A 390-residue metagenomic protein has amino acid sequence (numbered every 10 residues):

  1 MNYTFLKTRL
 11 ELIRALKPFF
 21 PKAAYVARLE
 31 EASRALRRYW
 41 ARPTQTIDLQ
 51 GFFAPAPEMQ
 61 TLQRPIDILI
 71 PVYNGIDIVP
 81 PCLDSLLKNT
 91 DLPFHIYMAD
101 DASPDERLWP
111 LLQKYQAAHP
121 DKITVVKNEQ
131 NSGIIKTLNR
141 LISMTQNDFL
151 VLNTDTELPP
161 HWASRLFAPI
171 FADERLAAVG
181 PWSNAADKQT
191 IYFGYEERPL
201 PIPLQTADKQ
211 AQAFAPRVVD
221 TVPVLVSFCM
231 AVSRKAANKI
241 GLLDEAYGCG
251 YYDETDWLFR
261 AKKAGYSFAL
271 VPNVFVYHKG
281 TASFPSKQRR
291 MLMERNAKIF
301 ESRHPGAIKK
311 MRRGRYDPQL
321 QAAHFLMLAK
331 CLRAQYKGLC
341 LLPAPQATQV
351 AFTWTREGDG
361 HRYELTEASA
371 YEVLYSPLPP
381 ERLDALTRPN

Functional and structural regions predicted by a protein language model:
N2-R64, A207-Q210, M293-I299, G306-E357 (+1 more regions): Non-catalytic membrane-proximal stalk/linker segments that position and tether the catalytic domains
D84-P93: Short, acidic, metal-binding catalytic loop of nucleotide-sugar glycosyltransferases
S85, D100-P110, Q130: A conserved acidic beta->alpha catalytic loop
V125-T145: Glycine-rich, basic loop-to-helix element that forms the pyrophosphate-binding segment of sugar-nucleotide handling
Q146-E157: Short beta-strand-to-loop acidic/aromatic patch adjacent to the donor-nucleotide binding site
P160-E197: Conserved donor NDP-sugar-binding/catalytic core segment of glycosyltransferases
H161, R165, P223-G241, A246-F275 (+1 more regions): A short, conserved alpha-helix in the catalytic core of glycosyltransferases
R198-I202, K209-K235: A recurrent flexible, glycine/aromatic-enriched loop bordering the glycosyltransferase active site that acts as
